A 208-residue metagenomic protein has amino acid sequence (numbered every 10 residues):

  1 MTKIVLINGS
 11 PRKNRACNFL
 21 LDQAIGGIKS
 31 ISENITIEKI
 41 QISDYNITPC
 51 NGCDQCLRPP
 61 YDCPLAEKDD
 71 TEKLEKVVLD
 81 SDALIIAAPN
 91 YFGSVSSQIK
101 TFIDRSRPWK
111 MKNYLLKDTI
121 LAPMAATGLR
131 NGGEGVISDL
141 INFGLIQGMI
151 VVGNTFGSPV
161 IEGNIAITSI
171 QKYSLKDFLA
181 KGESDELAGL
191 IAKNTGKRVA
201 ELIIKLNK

Functional and structural regions predicted by a protein language model:
M1-K112, E162, I167, Y173-K208: N-terminal beta1-alpha1-beta2 submodule of the flavodoxin-like/Rossmannoid cofactor-binding fold
S97, M111-E162: Short, glycine-/small-residue-rich phosphate/pyrophosphate-handling segment
